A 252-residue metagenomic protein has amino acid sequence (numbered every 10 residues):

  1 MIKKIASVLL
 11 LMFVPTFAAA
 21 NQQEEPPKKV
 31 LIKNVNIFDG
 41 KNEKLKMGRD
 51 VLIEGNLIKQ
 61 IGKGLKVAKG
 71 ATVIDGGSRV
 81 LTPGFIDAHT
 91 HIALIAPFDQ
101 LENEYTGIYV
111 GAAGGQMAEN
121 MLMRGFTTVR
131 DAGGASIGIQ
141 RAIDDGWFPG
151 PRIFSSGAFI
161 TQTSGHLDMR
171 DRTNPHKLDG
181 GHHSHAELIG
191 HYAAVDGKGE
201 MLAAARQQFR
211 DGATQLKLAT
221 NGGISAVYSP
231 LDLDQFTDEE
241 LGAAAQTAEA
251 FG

Functional and structural regions predicted by a protein language model:
M1-L9: Bacterial N-terminal signal peptides that target proteins for export
L10-A19: Hydrophobic h-region of N-terminal signal peptides that target proteins for export in Gram-negative bacteria
E24-K28, I37, K41-T82: Histidine-rich, glycine-flanked metal-binding segment
V35, V51, N56, S78 (+7 more regions): Divalent metal-coordination and catalytic microenvironments
R79-D145, T163-T173, K177, E239: Metal-associated gating/positioning segment near the N- to mid-region
D99-A112, H183-A203: Active-site mouth loops of central-metabolism enzymes
P151-H191: Metal-cofactor-binding active-site regions of metalloenzymes
G199-G252: Histidine/acidic residue-rich metal-binding segments in metalloenzymes
